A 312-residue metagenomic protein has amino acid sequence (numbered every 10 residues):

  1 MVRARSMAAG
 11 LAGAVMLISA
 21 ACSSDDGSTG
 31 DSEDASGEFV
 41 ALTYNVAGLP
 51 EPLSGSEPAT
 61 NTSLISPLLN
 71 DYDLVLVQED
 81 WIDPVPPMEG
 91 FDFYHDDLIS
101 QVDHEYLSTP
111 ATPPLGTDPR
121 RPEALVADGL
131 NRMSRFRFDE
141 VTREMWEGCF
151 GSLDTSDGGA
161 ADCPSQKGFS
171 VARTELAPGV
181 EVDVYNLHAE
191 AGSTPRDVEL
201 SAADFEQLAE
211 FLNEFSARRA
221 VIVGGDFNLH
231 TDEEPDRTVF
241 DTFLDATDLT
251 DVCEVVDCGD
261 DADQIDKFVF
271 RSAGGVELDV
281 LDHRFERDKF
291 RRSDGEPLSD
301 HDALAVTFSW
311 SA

Functional and structural regions predicted by a protein language model:
M1-A4: N-terminal secretory signal peptides that target proteins for export/translocation
S6-S100, L115-D118, P122-A127, A202-F205 (+1 more regions): N-terminal, active-site-proximal structural segment of metallo-dependent hydrolase catalytic domains
F39-V46, I65-E89, M133, A172 (+4 more regions): Active-site beta-strand/loop signature of hydrolases that rely on acidic residues for catalysis
T43-T62, G151-C163, E190-L200: Acidic/histidine-rich helix-loop elements that form or flank divalent-metal/phosphate-binding sites at the catalytic
V46-P50, D80-P84, P113-G116, R137-D139 (+5 more regions): Solvent-exposed loop/turn segments at secondary-structure junctions within structured extracellular/periplasmic domains
V75-Q78, L107-T112, I222-D226, T250-E254: Active-site neighborhood of phospho(di)ester-bond hydrolases with catalytic His/Asp-centered motifs
W81-E181, L281-F285: Structured beta-strand-rich core segments of catalytic domains in phosphoester-bond hydrolases
L212-I222, L229-A312: Metal-dependent phosphoester-hydrolase catalytic domains
